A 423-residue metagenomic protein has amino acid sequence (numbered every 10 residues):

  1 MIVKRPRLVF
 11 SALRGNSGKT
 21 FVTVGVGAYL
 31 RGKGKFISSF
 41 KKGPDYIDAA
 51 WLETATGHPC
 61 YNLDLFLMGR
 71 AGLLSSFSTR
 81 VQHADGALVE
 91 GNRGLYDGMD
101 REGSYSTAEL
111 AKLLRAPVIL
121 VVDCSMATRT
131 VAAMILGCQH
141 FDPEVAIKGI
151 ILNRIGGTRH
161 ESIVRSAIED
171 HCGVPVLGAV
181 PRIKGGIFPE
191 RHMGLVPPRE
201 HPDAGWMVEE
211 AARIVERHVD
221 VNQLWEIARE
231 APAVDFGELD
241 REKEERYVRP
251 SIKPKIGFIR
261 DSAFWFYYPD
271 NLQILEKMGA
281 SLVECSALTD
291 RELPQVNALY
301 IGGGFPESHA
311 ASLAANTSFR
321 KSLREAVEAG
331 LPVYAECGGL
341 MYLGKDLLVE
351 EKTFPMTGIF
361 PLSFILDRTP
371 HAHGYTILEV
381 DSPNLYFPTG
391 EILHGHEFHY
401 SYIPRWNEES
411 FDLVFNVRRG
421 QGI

Functional and structural regions predicted by a protein language model:
I2-L114, V122-G149, G156-S162: ATP-dependent carboxylate-amine ligase catalytic core
R7, K35-F36, K253-K255, S281 (+1 more regions): Residues that mark the start of a beta-strand
K41-K42, V176-K184, S281-L288: Beta-strand->loop->alpha-helix junctions that form or flank phosphate-binding loops in nucleotide-handling enzymes
A116, V174, E328-P332: A short helix->loop->beta-strand "cap" motif at the edges of active sites that frequently abuts
T128-V248: Internal gly/pro-rich beta-alpha loop/helix module that stabilizes soluble enzyme cofactors or their anionic handles
P250-I252, F264-I274, S281, L366 (+1 more regions): C-terminal and late-domain segments of enzyme folds
P254-T317, K321-E328: Phosphate-binding active sites in nucleotide-utilizing proteins
P306-L385: Cysteine-nucleophile active-site neighborhood
